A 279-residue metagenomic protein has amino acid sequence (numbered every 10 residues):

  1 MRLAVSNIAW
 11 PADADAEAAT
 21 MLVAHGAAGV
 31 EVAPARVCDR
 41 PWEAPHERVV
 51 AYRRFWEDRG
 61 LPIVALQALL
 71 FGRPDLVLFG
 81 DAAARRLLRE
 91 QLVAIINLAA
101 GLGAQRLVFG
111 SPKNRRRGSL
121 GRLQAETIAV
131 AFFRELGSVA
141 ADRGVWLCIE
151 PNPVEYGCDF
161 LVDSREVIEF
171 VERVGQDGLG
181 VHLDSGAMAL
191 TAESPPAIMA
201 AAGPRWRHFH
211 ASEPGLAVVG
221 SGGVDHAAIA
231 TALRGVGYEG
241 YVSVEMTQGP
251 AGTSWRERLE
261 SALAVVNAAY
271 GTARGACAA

Functional and structural regions predicted by a protein language model:
M1-A4, A9-G26, R89, G103-A104 (+2 more regions): Histidine-acidic metal/acid-base catalytic patches
A9-P11, P34-R36, L69-G72, K113-R115 (+4 more regions): Active-site-proximal loop/turn and secondary-structure-junction residues that shape catalytic pockets, frequently
A16-E17, D58, D75-G180, L190 (+1 more regions): Active-site acidic/histidine proton-transfer and metal-coordination neighborhood in alpha/beta enzyme cores
A16-V23, W42-P62, R89-G103, V130-V139 (+2 more regions): Short amphipathic alpha-helices and their capping/turn segments at secondary-structure boundaries
A28-G29, P62, Q105, W146 (+1 more regions): Residue-level detector of anion-binding/catalytic polar loops
A33-R53, S111-K113, R117: Glycine-rich, proline-tolerant flexible connector loops at the mouths of alpha/beta enzymes
C38-E43, G157, G252-E257: Short, flexible/disordered intra-domain loops and linkers
